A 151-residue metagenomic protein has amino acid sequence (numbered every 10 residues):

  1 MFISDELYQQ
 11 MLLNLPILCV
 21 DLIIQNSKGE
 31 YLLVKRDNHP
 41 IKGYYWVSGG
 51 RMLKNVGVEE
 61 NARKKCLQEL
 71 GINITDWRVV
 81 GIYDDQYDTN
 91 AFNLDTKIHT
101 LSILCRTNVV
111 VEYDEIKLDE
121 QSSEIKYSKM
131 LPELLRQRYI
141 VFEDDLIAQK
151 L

Functional and structural regions predicted by a protein language model:
M1-D21, S27, D95-T96: Acidic, metal-coordinating catalytic segment for phosphate/diphosphate chemistry, firing primarily on the Nudix
M1-L7, N90-A91, S128-L134, I140: Small, basic N-terminal interaction modules of short regulatory proteins
L18-V20, G29, H99-I103, S123: Change "...and in nucleic-acid phosphodiester-cleaving endonucleases..." to "...and in nucleic-acid processing enzymes
I24, L33, T107-V109, Y127: Conserved hydrophobic "DFG−1" position in protein kinase catalytic cores
E30-E69: Conserved Nudix-box catalytic region and its N-terminal flanking loop in Nudix hydrolases and closely related
Y45, T89-N93, L118, R138: Short aromatic-enriched loop/helix-cap "lid" or pocket-rim segments at secondary-structure transitions that line
G71-Y113: Active-site segment of metal-dependent pyrophosphate-handling enzymes, primarily the Nudix hydrolase catalytic core
L104-R106, D114-Q149: NUDIX/MutT-family hydrolases
